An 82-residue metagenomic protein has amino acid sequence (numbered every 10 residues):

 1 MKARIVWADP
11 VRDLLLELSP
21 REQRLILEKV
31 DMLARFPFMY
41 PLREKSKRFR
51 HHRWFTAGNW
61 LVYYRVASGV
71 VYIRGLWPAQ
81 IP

Functional and structural regions predicted by a protein language model:
M1-I5, D13, E17, R24-L27 (+2 more regions): Enriched for short, Lys/Arg-rich terminal
P20-F36: A short, compositionally biased N-terminal segment around positions ~18-40 that is enriched in charged/polar residues
D31-T56: A short, surface-exposed loop/turn module that caps and links secondary-structure elements
